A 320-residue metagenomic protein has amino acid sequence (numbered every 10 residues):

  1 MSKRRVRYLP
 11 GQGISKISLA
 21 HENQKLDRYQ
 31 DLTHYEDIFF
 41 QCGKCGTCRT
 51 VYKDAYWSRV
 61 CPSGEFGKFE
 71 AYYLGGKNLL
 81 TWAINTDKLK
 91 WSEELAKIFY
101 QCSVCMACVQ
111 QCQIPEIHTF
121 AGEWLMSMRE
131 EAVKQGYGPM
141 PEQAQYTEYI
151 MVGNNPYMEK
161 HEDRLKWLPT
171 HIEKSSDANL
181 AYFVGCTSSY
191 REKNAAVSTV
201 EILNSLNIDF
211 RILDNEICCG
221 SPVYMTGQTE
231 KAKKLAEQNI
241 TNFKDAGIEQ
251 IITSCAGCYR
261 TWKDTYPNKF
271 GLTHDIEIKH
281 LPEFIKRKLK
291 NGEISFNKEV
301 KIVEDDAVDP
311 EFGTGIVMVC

Functional and structural regions predicted by a protein language model:
S2-N23, Y52-W82: A broadly conserved sequence feature marking short terminus-proximal activation segments in nucleic acid-centric
L9-N23, Y29-T33, N78-T273, I285-E299: Iron-sulfur-cluster electron-transfer modules
Y35-F66, A71-L74, S92-H118: Cysteine-centered iron-sulfur cluster-binding motifs in ferredoxin-type domains/subunits of redox enzymes
S175-L180, K298-I316: A short, charged/proline- and glycine-enriched loop that marks the coil->beta-strand transition at the N-terminal
V184, H280-P282, C320: Short, structured patches in soluble enzyme cores that scaffold and shape functional sites
L272-H280: Short hydrophobic/aromatic-enriched beta-strand-loop microsegments
